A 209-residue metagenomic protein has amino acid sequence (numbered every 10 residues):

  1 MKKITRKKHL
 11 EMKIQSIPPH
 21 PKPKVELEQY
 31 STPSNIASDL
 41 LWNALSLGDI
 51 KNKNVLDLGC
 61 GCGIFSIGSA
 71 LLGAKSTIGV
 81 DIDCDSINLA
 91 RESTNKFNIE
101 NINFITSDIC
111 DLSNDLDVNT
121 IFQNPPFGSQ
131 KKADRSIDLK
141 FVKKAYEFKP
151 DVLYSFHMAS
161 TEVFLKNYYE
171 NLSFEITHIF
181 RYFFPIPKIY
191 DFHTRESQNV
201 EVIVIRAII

Functional and structural regions predicted by a protein language model:
M1-L56, I67: S-adenosyl-L-methionine
L41-L56, I109-S129, V202-I209: Mobile, glycine- and charge-enriched loop segments and immediately flanking short secondary-structure elements within
L56-S69, G79, D83, S107-I109 (+3 more regions): Conserved proline-anchored active-site loop of SAM-dependent methyltransferases that bridges a beta-strand
A90-R91: Conserved SAM-binding loop
N98-I109: Conserved SAM-binding strand-loop segment of SAM-dependent methyltransferases
L139-D151: A short glycine-rich, Lys/Arg-flanked "PGG" loop and its adjoining helix->strand segment in the class I
D151-M158: Conserved beta-strand signature within the Rossmann-like core of class I S-adenosyl-L-methionine
T161-N167, L172-I209: Class I S-adenosyl-L-methionine
